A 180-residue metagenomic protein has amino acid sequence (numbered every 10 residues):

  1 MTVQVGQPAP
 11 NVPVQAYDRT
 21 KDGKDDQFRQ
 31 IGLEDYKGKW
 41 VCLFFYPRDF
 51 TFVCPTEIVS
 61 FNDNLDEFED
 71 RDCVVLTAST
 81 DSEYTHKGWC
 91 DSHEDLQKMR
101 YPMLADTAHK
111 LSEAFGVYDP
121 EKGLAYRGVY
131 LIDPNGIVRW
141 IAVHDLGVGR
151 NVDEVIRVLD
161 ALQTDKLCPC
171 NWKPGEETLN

Functional and structural regions predicted by a protein language model:
M1-N180: Chalcogenol-based redox active-site neighborhoods
